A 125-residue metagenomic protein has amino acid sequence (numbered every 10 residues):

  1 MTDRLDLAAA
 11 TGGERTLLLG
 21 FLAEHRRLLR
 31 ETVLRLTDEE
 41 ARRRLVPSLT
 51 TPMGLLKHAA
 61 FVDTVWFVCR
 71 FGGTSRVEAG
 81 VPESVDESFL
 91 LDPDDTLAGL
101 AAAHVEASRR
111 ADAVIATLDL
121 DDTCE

Functional and structural regions predicted by a protein language model:
M1-T16, F61-E125: Short, helix-capping/interhelical loops that line the mouth of catalytic, cofactor-, or ligand-binding pockets
D38-L45, D119-E125: Glycine- and aromatic-rich loop/turn segments at beta-sheet edges
V46-T50, D95: Residues at secondary-structure transition points
H58: Histidine-centered divalent metal-coordination motifs
